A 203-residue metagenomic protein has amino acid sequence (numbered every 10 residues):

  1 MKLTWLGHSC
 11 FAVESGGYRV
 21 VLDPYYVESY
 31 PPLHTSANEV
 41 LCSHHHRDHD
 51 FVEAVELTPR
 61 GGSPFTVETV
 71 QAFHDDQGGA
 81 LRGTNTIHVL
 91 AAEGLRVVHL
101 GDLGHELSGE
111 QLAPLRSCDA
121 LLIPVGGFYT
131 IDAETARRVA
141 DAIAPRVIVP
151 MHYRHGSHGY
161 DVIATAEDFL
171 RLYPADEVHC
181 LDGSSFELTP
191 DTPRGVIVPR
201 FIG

Functional and structural regions predicted by a protein language model:
M1-S29, L81-G101, A120: Conserved beta-strand hairpin/beta-sheet module of binuclear metal-dependent hydrolase folds, prominently
L3-T4, L81-R82, V147-G203: Binuclear metal-ion centers of metallo-dependent hydrolases, dominated by the metallo-beta-lactamase
V13, V40, H44, V67 (+2 more regions): Divalent metal-coordination and catalytic microenvironments
Y18, I143-V147: A short helix->loop->beta-strand "cap" motif at the edges of active sites that frequently abuts
P24-Y26, H45, A72-F73, G101-H105 (+3 more regions): Active-site metal-binding loops of divalent metal-dependent hydrolases
V27-T66, A113-L122: Active-site metal-binding motif and surrounding structural segment of the metallo-beta-lactamase
D48-G94, R171-T192: Metallo-beta-lactamase
G79-I143: Active-site-proximal loop/helix segments of hydrolase catalytic cores
